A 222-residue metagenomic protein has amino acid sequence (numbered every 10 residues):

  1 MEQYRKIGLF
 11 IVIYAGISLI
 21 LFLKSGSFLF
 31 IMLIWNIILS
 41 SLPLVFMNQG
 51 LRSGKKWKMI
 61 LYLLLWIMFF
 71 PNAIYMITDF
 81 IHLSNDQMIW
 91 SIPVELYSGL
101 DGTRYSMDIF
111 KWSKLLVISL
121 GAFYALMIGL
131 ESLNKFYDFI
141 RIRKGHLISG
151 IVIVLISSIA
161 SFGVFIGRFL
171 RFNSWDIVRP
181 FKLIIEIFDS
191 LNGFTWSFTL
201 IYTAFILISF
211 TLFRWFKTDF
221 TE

Functional and structural regions predicted by a protein language model:
M1-E2, Q49-L61, D138-I148, D219-F220: Membrane-interface helix-boundary motifs at transmembrane edges
M1-I11: N-terminal membrane topogenic signal
Q3-Y4, L29-I34, L183-I206: Membrane-interface transmembrane-helix boundary segments in multi-pass integral membrane proteins
W35-R52: Central hydrophobic cores of alpha-helical transmembrane segments in multi-pass inner-membrane proteins across all
L61-I81, V152-G167: Hydrophobic alpha-helical membrane-insertion segments
S84-K111: Membrane-interface interhelical connector segments
D101-L126, S190-I208: Hydrophobic alpha-helical transmembrane segments
I118-R141, T203-E222: Transmembrane alpha-helical segments in integral membrane proteins
